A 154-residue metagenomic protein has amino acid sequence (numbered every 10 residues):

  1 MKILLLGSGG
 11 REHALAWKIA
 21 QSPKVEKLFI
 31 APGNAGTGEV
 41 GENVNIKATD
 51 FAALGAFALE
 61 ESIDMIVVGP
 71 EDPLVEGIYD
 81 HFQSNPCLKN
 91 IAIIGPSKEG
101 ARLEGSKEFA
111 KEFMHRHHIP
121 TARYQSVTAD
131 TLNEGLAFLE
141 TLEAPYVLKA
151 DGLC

Functional and structural regions predicted by a protein language model:
M1-P96: ATP-binding N-terminal substructure of ATP-dependent carboxylate-amine bond-forming enzymes
L4-L5, N90-I91, G105-C154: Active-site nucleotide/adenylate-binding loops and adjacent lid/helix of ATP-dependent enzymes
H13, E76, L103-E104, N133: Loop/helix-junction capping segments adjacent to catalytic residues or to phosphate/diphosphate-binding pockets
G36-T37, E99-G100, G152-C154: A short, flexible beta-alpha/helix-coil linker loop
G38-V40, R102-K107: Short, charged, surface-exposed secondary-structure boundary motifs
T49-A56, G100-L103, D130-E134: A short acidic, often aromatic-flanked loop/helix-cap motif at beta-alpha or helix-coil junctions that lines enzyme
A56, D80, S84, R102 (+3 more regions): Charged/polar, solvent-exposed surface patches and flexible loops
E71, K98-E99, A129, D151: Beta-hairpin (beta-strand-turn-beta-strand) motif
